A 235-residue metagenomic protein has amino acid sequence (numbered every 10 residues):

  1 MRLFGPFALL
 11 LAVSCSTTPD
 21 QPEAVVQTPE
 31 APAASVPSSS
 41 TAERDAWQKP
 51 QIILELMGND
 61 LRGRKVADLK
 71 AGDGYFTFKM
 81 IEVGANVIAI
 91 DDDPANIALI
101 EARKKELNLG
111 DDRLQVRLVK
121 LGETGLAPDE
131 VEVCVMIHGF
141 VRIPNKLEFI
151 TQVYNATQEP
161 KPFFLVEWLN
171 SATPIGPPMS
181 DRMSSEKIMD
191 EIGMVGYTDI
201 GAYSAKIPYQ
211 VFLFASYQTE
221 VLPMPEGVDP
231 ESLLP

Functional and structural regions predicted by a protein language model:
L61-G72: Conserved class I S-adenosyl-L-methionine
D73-A85: Conserved SAM-binding loop of SAM-dependent methyltransferases across substrates and taxa, primarily the Class I
N86-D91: Conserved SAM-binding motif I beta-strand of class I
N108-L121: Conserved SAM-binding strand-loop segment of SAM-dependent methyltransferases
T124-C134: A short acidic, Gly/Pro-enriched loop at the edge of an enzyme's catalytic core that lines a small-molecule cofactor
E132-K146: A short SAM/SAH-binding and catalytic strip from SAM-dependent methyltransferases
L147-P162: A short glycine-rich, Lys/Arg-flanked "PGG" loop and its adjoining helix->strand segment in the class I
F164-M189: Conserved class I S-adenosyl-L-methionine
